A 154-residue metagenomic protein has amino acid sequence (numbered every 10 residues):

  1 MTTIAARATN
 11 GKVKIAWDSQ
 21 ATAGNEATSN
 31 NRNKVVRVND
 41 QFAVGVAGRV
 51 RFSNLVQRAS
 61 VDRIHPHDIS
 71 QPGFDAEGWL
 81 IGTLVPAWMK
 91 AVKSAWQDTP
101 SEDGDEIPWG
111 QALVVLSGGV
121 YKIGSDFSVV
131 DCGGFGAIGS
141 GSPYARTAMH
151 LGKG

Functional and structural regions predicted by a protein language model:
M1-I107, V129-G154: Conserved short S/T/G-enriched processing/targeting/catalytic segments and their helical context
A47-R49, V115-S117, D126: Histidine- and/or cysteine-centered catalytic micro-motif in compact active-site loops
D103-K122: Conserved phosphate-donor
V120-C132: Glycine/charged-rich beta-loop-alpha catalytic/anionic-binding loops adjacent to active sites
